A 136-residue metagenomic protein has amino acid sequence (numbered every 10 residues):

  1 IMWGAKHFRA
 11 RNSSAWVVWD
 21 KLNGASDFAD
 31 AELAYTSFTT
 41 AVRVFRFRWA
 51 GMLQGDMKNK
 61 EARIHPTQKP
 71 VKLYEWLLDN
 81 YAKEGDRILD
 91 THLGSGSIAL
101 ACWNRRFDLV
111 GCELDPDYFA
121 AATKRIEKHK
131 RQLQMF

Functional and structural regions predicted by a protein language model:
M2-F136: Class I S-adenosyl-L-methionine
